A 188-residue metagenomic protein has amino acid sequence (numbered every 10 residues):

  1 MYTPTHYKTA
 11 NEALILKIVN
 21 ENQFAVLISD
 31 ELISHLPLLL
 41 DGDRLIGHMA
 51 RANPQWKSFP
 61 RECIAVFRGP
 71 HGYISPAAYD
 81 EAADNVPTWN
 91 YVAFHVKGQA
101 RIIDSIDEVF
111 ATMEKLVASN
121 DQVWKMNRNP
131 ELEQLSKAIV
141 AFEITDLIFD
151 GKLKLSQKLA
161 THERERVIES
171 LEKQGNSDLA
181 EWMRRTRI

Functional and structural regions predicted by a protein language model:
M1-I46: An N-terminal domain-cap segment
L16, A83-N85, E131-Q134: A generic local secondary-structure boundary/capping motif
N22-A25, P60-C63, I139: Short, surface-exposed beta-edge/turn micro-motifs
D30, G98, F142-I144: A residue-level signal for conserved active-site and pocket-lining positions in enzyme catalytic cores
L32, L39-I46, R51-P54, G69-Y73 (+1 more regions): Short, charged/polar surface micro-motifs in flexible loops or helix N-caps
A52-T112: Short, structured beta-strand-loop surface elements
I103-I188: C-terminal edge-of-domain segments
